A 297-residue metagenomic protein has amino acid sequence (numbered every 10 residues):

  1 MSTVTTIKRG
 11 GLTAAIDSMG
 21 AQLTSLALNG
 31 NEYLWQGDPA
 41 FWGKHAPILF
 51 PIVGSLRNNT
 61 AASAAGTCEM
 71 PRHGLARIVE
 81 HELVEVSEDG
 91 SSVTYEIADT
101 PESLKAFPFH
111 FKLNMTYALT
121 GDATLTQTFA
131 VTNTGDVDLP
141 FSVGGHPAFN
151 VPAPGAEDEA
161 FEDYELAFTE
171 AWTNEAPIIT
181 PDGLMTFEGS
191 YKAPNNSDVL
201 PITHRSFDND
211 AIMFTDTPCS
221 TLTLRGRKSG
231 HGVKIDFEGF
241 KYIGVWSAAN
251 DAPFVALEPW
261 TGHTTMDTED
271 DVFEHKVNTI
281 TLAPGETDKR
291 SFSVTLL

Functional and structural regions predicted by a protein language model:
M1-G10: Short, Gly/Pro- and small/polar-rich lid/capping loops
L12, H73, I78-E85, S197-V277: Acidic/His-leaning functional-site neighborhoods
T13-T67: Acidic-aromatic substrate-binding/catalytic surfaces of carbohydrate-active enzymes
I16, A61-E69, F129, I280-L296: Short Pro-Gly-centered flexible turn/kink motifs
I16, F129-G135, S247: Asparagine-centered strand-capping/turn motif at beta-strand->loop junctions
T67-D122: Extended, loop-rich substrate-binding clefts of extracytoplasmic carbohydrate-active enzymes
N114-T116, V277-L282: Beta-strand-rich interaction surfaces with strong enrichment in secreted/lumenal proteins
A148-F237: Active-site/ligand-binding surface loops and adjacent short beta/alpha elements that line catalytic pockets across
